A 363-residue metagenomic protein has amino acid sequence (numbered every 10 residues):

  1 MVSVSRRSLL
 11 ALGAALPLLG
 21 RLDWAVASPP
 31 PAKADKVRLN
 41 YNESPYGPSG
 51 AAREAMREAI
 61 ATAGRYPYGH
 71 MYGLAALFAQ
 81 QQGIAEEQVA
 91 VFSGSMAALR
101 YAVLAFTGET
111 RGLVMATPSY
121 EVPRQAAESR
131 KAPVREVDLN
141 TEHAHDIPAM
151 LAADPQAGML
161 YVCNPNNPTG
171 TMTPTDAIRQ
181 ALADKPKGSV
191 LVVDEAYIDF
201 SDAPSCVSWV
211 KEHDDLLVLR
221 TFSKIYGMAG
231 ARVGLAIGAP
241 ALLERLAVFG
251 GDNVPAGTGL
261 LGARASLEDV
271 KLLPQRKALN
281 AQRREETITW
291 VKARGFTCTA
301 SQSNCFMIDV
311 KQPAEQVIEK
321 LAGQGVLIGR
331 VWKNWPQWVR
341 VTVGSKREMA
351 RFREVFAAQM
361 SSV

Functional and structural regions predicted by a protein language model:
M1-P17: N-terminal secretory signal peptides and thylakoid transit peptides that target proteins across membranes
G13-R65, Q80, Q156: N-terminal "arm"/small-domain region of PLP-dependent enzymes with the aminotransferase-like
S49, D215-T299: PLP-dependent aminotransferase class I/II
G73-G112, R130: Phosphate-binding glycine-rich loop
A105-V162: PLP-dependent aminotransferase-like
I147-P155, T171-L191, E195-I225: Active-site pre-lysine segment of PLP-dependent enzymes
E285, K292-S361: Conserved C-terminal alpha-helix-loop-beta "cap" of PLP-dependent enzymes that closes/shapes the active-site mouth
